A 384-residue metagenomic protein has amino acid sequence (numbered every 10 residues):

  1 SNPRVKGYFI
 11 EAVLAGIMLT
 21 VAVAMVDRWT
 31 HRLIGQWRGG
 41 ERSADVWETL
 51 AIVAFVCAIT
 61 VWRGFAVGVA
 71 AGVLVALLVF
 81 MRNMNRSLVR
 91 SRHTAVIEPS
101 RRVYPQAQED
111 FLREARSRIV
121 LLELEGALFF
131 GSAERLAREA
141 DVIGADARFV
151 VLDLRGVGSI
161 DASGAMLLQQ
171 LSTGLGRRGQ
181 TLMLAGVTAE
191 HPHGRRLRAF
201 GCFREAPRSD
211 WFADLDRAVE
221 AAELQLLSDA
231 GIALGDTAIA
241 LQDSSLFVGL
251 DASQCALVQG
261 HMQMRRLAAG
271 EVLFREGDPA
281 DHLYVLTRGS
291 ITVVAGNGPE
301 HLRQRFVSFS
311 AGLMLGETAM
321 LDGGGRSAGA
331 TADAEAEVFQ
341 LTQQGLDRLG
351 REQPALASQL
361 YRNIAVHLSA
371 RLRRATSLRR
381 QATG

Functional and structural regions predicted by a protein language model:
S1-L14, M18: Helix-loop-helix junctions within the multi-pass membrane cores of secondary transporters/permeases
V13-W29: Hydrophobic, membrane-facing alpha-helical anchors
A24-A189, H193, A199: The feature marks cytosolic C-terminal regulatory regions of anion transporters and related permeases
V151, F212, G249, L283 (+3 more regions): Short aromatic/basic micro-patch
E205-R217, A221: Short acidic-hydrophobic, aromatic-tinged amphipathic segments that line or gate anion-handling sites
E220-V272, S310, M320, Q381-T383: Cyclic nucleotide-binding regulatory module and flanking cytosolic helices
R266-E335, Q343-G350, P354, A365: Cyclic nucleotide-binding regulatory domains
R362-G384: Polybasic "coupling" helices that flank or enter modular domains
